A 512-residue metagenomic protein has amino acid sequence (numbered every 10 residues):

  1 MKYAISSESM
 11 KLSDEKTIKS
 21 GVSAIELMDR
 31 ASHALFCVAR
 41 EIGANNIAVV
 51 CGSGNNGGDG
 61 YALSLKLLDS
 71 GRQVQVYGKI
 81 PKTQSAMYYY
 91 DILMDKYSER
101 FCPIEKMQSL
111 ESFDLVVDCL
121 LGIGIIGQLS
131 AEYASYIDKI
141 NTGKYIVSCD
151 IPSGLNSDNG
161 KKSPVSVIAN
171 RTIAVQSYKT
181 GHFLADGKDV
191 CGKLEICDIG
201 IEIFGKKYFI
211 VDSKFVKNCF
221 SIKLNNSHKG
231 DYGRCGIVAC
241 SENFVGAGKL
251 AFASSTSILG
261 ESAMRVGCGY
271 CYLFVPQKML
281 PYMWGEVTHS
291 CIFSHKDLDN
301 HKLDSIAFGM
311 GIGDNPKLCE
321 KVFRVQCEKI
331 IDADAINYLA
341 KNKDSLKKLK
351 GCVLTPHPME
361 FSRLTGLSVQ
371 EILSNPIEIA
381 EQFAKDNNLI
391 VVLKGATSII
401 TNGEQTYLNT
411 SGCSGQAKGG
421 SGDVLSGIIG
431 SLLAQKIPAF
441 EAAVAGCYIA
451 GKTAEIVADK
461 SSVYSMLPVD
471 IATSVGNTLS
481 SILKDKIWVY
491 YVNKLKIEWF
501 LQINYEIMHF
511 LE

Functional and structural regions predicted by a protein language model:
M1-V76, P81, R171, H182-E328 (+2 more regions): Small-residue (G/A/S/T)-rich helix-start motifs and N-terminal tracts that mark the onset
F36-C119, Q128-C149: Nucleotide and nucleotide-moiety/phosphate-recognizing core
M87, A131-A134, S163-S166, S374 (+3 more regions): Short, conserved loop/turn and helix-capping segments at secondary-structure boundaries that abut family-defining
E111-S112, T142, I168, K302 (+1 more regions): Alpha-helix C-terminal capping/helix-to-coil transition sites in glycosyltransferase folds
L115-Q128, F308-D314: Rossmann-like NAD(P)-binding element
L120-K207: Internal gly/pro-rich beta-alpha loop/helix module that stabilizes soluble enzyme cofactors or their anionic handles
